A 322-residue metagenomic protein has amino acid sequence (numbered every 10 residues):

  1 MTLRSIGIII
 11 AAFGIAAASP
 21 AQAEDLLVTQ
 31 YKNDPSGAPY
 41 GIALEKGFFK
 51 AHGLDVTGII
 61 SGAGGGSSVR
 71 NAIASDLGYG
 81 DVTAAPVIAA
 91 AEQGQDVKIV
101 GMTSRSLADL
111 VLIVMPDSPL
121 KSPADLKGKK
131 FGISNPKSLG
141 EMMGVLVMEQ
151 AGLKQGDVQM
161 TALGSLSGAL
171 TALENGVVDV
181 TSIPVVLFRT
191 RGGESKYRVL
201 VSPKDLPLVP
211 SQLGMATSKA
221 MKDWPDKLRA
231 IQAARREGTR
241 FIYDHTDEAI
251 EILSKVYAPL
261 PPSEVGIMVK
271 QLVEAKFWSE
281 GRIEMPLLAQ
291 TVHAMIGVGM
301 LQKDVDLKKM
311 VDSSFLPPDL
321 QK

Functional and structural regions predicted by a protein language model:
M1-S5: Positively charged n-region of N-terminal signal peptides that target proteins for export
I6-A17: Bacterial N-terminal signal peptides
A17-A23: Sec/Tat signal peptide C-region and signal peptidase I cleavage site
E24-K154, M160-L163, A169-N175, D179-V185 (+2 more regions): Short, glycine-/small- and polar/acidic-enriched structural segments that line small-molecule recognition paths
A43, A84, M142, G214 (+2 more regions): A generic alpha-helix surface/boundary motif
S167-Y257: Pocket-lining segment of extracytoplasmic ligand-binding domains
K222-Q302: Secondary-structure end/capping motifs
V292-K322: Conserved C-terminal helix/tail region of periplasmic/extracytoplasmic solute-binding proteins
